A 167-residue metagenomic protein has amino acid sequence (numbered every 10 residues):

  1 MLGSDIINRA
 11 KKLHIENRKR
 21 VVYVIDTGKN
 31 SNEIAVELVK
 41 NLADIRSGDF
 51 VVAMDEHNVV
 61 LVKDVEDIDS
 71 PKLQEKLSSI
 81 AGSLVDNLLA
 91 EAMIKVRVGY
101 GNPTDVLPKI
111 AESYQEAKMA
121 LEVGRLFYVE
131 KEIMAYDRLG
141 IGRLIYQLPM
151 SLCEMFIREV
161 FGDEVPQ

Functional and structural regions predicted by a protein language model:
G3-Q167: Cytosolic nucleotide-utilizing catalytic cores of signal-transduction proteins
